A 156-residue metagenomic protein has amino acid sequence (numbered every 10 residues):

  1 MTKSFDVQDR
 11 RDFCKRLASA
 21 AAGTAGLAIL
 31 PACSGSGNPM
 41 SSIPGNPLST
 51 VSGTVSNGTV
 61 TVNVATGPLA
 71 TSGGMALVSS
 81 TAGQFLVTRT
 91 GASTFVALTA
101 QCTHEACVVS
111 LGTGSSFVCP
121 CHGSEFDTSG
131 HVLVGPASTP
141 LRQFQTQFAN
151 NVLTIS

Functional and structural regions predicted by a protein language model:
M1-T24, A28-I29, N38: N-terminal secretory signal peptides and thylakoid transit peptides that target proteins across membranes
A28, A97, G114-S116: Disulfide-bonded cysteine motifs in exported proteins
P31, A100, E105, F117-C119: Extracellular secreted precursors and ectodomains with disulfide-bonded cysteine-rich loops/domains
S34-S36: Bacterial signal peptide processing site
P39-T103, V108-G112, R142-S156: N-terminal pre-ligand scaffold of iron-sulfur
S116-G123, L133-L141: Short cysteine/histidine-rich metal-coordination sites, predominantly Zn2+-binding motifs
